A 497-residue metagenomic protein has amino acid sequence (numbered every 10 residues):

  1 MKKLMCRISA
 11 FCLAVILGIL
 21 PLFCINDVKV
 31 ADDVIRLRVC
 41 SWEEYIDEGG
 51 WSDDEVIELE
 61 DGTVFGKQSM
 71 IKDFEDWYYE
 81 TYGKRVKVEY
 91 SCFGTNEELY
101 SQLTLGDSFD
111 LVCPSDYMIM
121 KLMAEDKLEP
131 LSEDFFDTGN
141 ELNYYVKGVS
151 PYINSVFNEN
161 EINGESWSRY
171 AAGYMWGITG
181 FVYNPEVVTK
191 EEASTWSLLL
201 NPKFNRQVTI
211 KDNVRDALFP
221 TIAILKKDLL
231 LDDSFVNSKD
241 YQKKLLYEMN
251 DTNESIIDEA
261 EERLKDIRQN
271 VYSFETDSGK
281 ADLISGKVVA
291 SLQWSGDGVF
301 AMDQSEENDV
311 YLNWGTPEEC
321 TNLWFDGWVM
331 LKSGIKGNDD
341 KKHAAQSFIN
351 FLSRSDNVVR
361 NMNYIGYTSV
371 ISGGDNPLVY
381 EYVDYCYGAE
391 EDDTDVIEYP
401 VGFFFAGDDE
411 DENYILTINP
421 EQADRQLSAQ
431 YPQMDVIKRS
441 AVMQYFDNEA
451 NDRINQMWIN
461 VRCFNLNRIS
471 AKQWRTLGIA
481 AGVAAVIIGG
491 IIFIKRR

Functional and structural regions predicted by a protein language model:
P21-D33, I494-R496: Sec-dependent signal peptide cleavage junction
D27-K121, E125: Early extracytoplasmic/lumenal segment of secretory-pathway proteins
C40-D54, E60-K67, Y117-I119, M123-N270 (+1 more regions): Extracytoplasmic ligand-binding site segments that recognize negatively charged/polar headgroups
L122-S132, S166-S168, A301-T316, D392: Ligand-binding "clamshell"
Q269-N338: Extracytoplasmic/periplasmic substrate-binding proteins
M330-Y431: Mature extracytoplasmic/periplasmic domains
F405-R497: Conserved C-terminal helix/tail region of periplasmic/extracytoplasmic solute-binding proteins
